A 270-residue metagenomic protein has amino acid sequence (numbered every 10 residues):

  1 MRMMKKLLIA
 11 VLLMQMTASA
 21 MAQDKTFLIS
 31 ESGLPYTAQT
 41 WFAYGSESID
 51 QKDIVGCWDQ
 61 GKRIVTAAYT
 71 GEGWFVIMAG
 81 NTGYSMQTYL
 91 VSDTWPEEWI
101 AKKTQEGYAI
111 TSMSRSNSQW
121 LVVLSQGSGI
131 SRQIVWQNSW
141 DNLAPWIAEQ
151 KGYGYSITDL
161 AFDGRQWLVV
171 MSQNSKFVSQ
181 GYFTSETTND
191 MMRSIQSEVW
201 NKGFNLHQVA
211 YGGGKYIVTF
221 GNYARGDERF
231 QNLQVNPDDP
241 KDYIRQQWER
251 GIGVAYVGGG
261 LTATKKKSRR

Functional and structural regions predicted by a protein language model:
M1-L8: Bacterial N-terminal signal peptides that target proteins for export
I9-A10, A20: Cleavable N-terminal signal peptides
L13-M14: Short, linear, compositionally biased motifs with a strong N-terminal bias
A22-R270: Terminus-proximal functional modules
